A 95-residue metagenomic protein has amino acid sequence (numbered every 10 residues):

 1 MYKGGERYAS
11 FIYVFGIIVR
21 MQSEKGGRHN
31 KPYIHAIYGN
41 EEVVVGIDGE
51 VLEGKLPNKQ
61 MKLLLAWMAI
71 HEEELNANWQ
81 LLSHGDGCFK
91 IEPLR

Functional and structural regions predicted by a protein language model:
M1-N30: Short, charged/polar N-terminal "headpieces" of proteins
G4-E6, I37, V43-V44, D48 (+2 more regions): Short, functionally important structural connectors and interaction interfaces within domains
A9-F11, I18, E42-V44, D48-G49 (+2 more regions): Generic secondary-structure boundary/loop-capping signal
A9-F11, P57-E74: Short cationic/low-complexity microdomains
F15-R20, E53-L56, L65: Short, charged low-complexity linear motifs
I17, M21-S23, V44, N78-L81: Broad hydrophobic/π-residue packing in well-ordered secondary structure
Q22-K59: A short, structured beta-strand/loop element
L65-R95: C-terminal structural segments of small proteins and small subunits
